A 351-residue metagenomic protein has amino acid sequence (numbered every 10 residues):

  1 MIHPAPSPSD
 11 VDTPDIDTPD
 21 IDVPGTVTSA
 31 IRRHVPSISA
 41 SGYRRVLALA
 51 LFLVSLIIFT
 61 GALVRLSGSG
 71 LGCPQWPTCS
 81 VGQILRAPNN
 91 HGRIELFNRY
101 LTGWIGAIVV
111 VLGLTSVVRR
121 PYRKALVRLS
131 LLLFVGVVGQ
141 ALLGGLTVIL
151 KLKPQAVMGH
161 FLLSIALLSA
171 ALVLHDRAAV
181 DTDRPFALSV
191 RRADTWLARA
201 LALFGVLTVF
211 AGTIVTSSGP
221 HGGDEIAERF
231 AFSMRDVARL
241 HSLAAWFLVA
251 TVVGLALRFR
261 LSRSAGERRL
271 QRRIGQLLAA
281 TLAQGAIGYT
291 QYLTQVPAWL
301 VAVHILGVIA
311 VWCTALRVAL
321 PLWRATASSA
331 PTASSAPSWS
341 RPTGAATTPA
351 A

Functional and structural regions predicted by a protein language model:
I2-D12, D17-A351: Polytopic transmembrane helical bundles with strong interfacial aromatic enrichment
